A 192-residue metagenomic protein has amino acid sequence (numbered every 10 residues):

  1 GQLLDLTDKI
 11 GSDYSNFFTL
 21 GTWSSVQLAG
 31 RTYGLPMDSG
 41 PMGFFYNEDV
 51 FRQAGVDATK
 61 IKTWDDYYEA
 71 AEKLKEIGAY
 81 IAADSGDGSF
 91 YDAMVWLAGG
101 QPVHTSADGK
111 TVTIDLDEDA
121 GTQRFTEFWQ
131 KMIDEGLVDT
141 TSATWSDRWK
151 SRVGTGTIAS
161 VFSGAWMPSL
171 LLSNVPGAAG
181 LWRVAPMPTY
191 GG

Functional and structural regions predicted by a protein language model:
G1, Y67, L74, V95-W96 (+1 more regions): Hydrophobic residues within well-ordered alpha-helices
G1-F18, R52-G55, K62, K150-V161 (+1 more regions): Extracytoplasmic "Venus flytrap"/periplasmic binding protein-like
G1-M42, Y68, M94-W96, R183-A185: Hinge/lid segment of periplasmic solute-binding proteins
T22-T59, S85-K110: Periplasmic solute-binding protein
Q53-A54, Q123, E127, D134-V138 (+1 more regions): Extracytoplasmic/periplasmic substrate-recognition and gating elements
K62-Y68, T141-G154, T189: Short helix-initiation/N-cap motifs at beta->coil->alpha
E69-E72, T111-S142, M187: Glycine-centered hinge/linker elements that transmit conformational signals in sensory and ligand-binding systems
D87, S146, S163-P168: Beta->alpha turn/N-cap motifs
